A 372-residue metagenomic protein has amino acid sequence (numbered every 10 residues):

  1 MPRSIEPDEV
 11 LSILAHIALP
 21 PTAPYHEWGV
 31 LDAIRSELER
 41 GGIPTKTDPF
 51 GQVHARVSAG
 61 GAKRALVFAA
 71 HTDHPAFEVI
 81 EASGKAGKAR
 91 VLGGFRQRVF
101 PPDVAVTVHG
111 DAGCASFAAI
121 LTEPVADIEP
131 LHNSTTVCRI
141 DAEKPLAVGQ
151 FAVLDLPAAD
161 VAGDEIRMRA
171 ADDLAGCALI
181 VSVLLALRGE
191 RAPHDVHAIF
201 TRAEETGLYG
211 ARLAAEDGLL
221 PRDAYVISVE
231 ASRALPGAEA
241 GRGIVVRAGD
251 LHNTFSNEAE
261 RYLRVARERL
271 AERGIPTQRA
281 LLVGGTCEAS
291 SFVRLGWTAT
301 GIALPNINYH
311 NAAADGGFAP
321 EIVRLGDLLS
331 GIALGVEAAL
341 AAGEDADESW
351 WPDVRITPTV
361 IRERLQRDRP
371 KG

Functional and structural regions predicted by a protein language model:
M1-G372: N-terminal hydrophobic/helix-forming segments and targeting peptides
